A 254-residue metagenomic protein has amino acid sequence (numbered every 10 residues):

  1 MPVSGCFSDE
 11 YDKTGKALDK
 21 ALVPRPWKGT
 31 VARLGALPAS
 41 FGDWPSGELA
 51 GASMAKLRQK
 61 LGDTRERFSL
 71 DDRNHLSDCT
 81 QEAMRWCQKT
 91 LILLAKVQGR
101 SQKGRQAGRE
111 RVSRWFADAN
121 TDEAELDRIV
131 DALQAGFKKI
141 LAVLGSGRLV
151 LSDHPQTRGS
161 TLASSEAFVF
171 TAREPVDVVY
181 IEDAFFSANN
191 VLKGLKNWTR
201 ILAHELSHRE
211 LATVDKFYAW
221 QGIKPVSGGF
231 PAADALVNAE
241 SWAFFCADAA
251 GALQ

Functional and structural regions predicted by a protein language model:
M1-T199, R209-Q254: Predominantly extracellular/secreted Zn2+-dependent metalloproteases
E205: Walker B catalytic acidic pair
